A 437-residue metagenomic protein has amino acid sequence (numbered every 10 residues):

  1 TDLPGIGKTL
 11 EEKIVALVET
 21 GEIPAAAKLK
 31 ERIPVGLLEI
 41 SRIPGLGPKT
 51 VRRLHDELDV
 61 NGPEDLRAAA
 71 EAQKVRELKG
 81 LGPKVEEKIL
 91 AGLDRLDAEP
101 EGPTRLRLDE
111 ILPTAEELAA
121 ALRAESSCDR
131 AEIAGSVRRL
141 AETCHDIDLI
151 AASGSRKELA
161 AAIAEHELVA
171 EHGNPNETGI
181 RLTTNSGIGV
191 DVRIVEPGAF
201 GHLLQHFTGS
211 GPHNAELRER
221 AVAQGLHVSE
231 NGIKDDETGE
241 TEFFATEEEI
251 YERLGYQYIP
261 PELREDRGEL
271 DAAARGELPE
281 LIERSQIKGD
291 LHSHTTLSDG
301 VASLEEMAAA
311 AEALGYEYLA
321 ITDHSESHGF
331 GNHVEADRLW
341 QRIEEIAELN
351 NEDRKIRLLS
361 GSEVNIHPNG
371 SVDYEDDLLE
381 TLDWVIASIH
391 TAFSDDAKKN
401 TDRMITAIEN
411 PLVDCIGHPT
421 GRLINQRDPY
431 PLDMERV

Functional and structural regions predicted by a protein language model:
T1-I180, G201-L203, V222-D236, E242-T246 (+4 more regions): Accessory alpha-helical DNA-binding modules that contact the DNA backbone or grooves
G7, L66, G82, G135 (+8 more regions): Divalent metal-coordination and catalytic microenvironments
G36-E39, K49, N61, K84 (+3 more regions): Extended substrate/RNA-proximal surfaces in nucleic-acid metabolism proteins
A115-L159, V169, L278, R284-E352 (+1 more regions): Phosphate-binding active sites in nucleotide-utilizing proteins
R139-A141, A199-F200, T296-D299, A320 (+4 more regions): Flexible loop/turn segments at secondary-structure boundaries
N185-G187: Glycine-centered tight beta-turn/hairpin loop motif at sheet-sheet or coil-to-beta transitions
G189-V195: A short acidic-to-branched-hydrophobic micro-motif
V195-R218: Covalent nucleotidyltransferase
